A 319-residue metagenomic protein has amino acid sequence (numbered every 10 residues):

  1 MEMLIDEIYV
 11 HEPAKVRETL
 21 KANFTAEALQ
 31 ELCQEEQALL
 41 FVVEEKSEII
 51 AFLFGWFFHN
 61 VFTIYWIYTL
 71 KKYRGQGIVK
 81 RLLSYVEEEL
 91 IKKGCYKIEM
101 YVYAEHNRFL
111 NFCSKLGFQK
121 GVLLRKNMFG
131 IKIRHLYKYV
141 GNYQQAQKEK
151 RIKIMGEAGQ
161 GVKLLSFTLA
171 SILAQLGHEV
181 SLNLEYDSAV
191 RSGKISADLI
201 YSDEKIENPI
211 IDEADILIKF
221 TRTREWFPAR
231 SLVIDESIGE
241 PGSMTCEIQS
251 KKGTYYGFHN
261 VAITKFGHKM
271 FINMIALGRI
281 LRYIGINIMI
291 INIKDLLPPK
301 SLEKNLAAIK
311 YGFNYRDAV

Functional and structural regions predicted by a protein language model:
M3-Y65, L70, K126: Acetyl-CoA-dependent GNAT
A38, I131-L136, S196: Short hydrophobic/aromatic beta-strand or adjacent loop that forms the aromatic wall/cage of a ligand/substrate-binding
T69, G75-E88, K115: Conserved acetyl-CoA-binding loop-helix of GNAT-fold acetyltransferases
L70, Y101-Y103, D235: Residue-level recognition of the GNAT/N-acetyltransferase active site
L90-V102: Conserved GNAT acetyl-CoA-binding A-motif
Y101-V102, S114-H135: Conserved catalytic-core motifs of GNAT/GCN5-like acyltransferases
Q145-V319: Active-site cofactor/cluster-binding pocket
